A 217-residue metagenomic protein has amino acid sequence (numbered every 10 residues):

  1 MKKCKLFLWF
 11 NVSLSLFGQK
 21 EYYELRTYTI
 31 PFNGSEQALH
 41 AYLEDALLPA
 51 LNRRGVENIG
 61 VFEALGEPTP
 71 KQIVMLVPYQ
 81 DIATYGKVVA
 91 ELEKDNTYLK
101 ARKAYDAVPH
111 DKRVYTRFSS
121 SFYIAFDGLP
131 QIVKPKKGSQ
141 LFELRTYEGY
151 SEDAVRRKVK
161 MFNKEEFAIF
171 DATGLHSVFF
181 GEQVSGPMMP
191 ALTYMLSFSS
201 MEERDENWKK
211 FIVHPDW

Functional and structural regions predicted by a protein language model:
M1-K20: Bacterial Sec-dependent N-terminal signal peptides
F17-L99, K103-W217: Short S/T/G/P-rich N-terminal loop/turn motif that feeds into the first structured element of a domain
